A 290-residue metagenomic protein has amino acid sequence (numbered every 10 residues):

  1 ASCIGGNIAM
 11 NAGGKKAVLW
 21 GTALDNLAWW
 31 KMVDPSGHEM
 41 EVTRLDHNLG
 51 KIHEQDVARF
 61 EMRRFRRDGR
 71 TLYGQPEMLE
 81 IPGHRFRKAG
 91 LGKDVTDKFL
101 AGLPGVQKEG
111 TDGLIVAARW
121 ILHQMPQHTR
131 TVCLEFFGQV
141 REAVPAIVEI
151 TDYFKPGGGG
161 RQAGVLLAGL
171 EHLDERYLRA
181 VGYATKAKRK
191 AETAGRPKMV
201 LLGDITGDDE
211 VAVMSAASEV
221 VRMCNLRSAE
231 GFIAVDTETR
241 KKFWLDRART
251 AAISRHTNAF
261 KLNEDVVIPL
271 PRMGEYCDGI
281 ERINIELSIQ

Functional and structural regions predicted by a protein language model:
A1-D152: FAD-binding subdomain of flavoenzyme oxidoreductases
K108, L114-Q290: C-terminal substrate-recognition/cap domain of FAD-linked oxidoreductases
